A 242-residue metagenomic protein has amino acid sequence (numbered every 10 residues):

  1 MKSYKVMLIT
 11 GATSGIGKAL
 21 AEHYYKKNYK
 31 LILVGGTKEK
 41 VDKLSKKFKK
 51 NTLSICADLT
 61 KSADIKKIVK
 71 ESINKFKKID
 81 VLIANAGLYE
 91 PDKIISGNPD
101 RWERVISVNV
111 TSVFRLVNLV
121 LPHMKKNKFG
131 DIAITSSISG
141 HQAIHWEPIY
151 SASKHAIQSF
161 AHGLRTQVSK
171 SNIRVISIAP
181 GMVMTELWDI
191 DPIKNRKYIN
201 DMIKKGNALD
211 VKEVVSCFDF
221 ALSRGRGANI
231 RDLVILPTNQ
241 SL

Functional and structural regions predicted by a protein language model:
T13-S14: Conserved glycine-rich cofactor-binding loop
K27-K43: Conserved glycine-rich Rossmann-like NAD(P)H-binding loop of the short-chain dehydrogenase/reductase
K93-I94, N98-E103: Substrate-binding pocket helix/loop in short-chain dehydrogenase/reductase
I95, I144-P148: Active-site loop immediately N-terminal to the catalytic Tyr-X3-Lys motif of short-chain dehydrogenase/reductase
V117, S153: Active-site helix of classical SDR
S137: Residue(s) in the substrate-gating loop at a strand-loop-helix junction that position the organic substrate next
I173, S177-I178, Y198-S241: C-terminal helical subdomain
